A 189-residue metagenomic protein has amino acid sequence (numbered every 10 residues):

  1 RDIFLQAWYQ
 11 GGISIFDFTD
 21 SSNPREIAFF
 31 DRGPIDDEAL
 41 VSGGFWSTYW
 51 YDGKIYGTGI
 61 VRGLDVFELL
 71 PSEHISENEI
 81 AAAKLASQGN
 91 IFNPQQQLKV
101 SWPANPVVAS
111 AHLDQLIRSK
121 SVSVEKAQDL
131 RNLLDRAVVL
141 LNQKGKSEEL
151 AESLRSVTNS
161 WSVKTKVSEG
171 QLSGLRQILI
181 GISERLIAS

Functional and structural regions predicted by a protein language model:
R1-I117: Feature marking well-ordered beta-strand scaffolds used for ligand recognition
E79-S189: Soluble extracellular-acting proteins and domains
